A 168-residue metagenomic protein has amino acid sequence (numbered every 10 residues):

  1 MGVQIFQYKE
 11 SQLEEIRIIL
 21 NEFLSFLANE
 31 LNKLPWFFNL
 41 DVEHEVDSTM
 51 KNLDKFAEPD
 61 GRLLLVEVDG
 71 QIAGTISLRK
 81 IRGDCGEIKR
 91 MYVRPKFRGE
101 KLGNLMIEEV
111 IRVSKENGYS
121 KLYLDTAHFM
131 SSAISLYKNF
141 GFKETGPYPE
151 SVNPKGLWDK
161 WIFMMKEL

Functional and structural regions predicted by a protein language model:
V3, Q7-K89, R94-P95, I107-E109 (+3 more regions): Acetyl-CoA-dependent GNAT
E10, E100, K155-W158: Non-catalytic, surface-exposed connector residues within folded enzymatic/regulatory domains
Q71, C85, R90-E108, K115-N117 (+3 more regions): Conserved glycine-rich acetyl-CoA-binding loop
S120-Y123, A127-S131, S135-L168: C-terminal "cap" of GNAT-fold acetyltransferases
